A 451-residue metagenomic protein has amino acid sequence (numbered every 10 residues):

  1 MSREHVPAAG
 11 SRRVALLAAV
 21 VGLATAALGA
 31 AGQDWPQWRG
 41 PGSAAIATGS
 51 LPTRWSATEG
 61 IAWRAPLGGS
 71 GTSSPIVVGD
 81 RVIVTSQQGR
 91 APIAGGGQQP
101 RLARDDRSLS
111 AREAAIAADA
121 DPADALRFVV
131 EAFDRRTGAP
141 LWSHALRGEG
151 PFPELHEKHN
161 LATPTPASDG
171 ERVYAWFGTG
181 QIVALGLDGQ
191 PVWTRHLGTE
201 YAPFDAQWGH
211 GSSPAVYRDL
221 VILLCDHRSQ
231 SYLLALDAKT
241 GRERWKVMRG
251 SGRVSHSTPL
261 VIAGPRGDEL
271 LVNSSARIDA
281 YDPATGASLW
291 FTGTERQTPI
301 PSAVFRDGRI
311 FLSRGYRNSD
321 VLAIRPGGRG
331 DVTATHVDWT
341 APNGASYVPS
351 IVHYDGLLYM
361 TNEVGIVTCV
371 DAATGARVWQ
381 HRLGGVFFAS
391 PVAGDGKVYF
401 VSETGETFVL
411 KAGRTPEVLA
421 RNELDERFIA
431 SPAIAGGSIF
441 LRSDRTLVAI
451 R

Functional and structural regions predicted by a protein language model:
M1-R12: N-terminal secretory signal peptides that target proteins for export/translocation
S2-R3, L17, V84, D188: Short intrinsically disordered, low-complexity coil segments enriched in acidic
P7, L16-L17, S43, T446: General helical structural elements
R13-V14, G40: Hydrophobic alpha-helical segments, especially transmembrane helices and their immediate juxtamembrane helical caps
A15-A26: Bacterial N-terminal signal peptides
L28-R451: Noncatalytic, solvent-exposed loop/strand surfaces of beta-propeller-type extracellular/periplasmic domains
